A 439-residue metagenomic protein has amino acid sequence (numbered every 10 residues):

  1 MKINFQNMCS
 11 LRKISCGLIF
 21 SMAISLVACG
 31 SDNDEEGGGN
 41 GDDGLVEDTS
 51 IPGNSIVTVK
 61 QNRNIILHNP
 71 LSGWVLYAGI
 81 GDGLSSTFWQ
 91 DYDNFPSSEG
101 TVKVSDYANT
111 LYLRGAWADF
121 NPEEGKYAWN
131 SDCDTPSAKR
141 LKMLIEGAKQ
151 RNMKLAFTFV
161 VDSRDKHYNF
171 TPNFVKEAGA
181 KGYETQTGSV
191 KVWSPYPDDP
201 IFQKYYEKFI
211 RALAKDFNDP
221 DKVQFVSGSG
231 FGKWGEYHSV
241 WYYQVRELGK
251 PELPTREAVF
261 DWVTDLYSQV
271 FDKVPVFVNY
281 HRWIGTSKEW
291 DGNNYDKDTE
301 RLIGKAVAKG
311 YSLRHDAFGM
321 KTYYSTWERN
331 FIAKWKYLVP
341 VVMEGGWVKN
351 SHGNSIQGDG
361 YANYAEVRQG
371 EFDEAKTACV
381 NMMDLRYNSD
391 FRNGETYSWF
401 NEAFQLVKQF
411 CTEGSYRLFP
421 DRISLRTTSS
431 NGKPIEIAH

Functional and structural regions predicted by a protein language model:
K2, I24-S55: Bacterial Sec-dependent N-terminal signal peptides
G17-S25: Bacterial N-terminal signal peptides
I51-F95, K149, G228-G235, Y242-N393: Catalytic-core regions of glycoside hydrolase
G100-E184, R256-P275: Aromatic-lined substrate-binding rim segments of carbohydrate-active enzymes
W117-P136, V190-Y205, R246-R256: The substrate-binding groove and active-site-proximal loops of carbohydrate-active enzymes, especially glycoside
S137, L141-K149, A178-S227, V259-L266: An active-site-proximal structural segment forming one wall of the substrate-binding cleft that immediately precedes
R164-G188, H238-G249, G292-T299: Aromatic- and acidic-residue-enriched segments that line the glycan-binding/catalytic groove of carbohydrate-active
Q405-F419: Proline/serine/threonine-rich low-complexity linkers at boundaries of modular beta-sandwich domains
